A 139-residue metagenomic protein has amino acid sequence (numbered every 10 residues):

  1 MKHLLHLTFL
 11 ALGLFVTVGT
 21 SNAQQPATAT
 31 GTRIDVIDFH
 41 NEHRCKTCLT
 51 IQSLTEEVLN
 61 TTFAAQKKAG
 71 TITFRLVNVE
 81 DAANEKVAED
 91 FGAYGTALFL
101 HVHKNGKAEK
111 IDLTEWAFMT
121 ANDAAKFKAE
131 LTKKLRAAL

Functional and structural regions predicted by a protein language model:
M1-L5: Positively charged n-region of N-terminal signal peptides that target proteins for export
L7-T17: Bacterial N-terminal signal peptides
S21-A23: Boundary at the C-terminal end of the N-terminal hydrophobic targeting segment
T30-T61: Local sequence-structure signature of Cys/Sec-based thiol-disulfide redox active-site neighborhoods
K67-A83: Thiol-based oxidoreductase modules, predominantly thioredoxin-like and allied folds used for disulfide exchange
A83, A88-H103: Structural micro-motif
L100-L139: Non-catalytic, surface beta->alpha helical segment in thiol-disulfide oxidoreductase systems
